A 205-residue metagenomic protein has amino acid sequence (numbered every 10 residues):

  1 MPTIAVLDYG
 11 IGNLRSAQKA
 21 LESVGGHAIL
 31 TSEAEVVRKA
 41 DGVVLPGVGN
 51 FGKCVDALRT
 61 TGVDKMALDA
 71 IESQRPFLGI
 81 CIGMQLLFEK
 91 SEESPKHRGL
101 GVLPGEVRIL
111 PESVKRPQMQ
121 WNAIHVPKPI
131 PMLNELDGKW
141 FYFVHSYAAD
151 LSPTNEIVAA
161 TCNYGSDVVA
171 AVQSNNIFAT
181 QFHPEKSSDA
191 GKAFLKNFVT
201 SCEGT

Functional and structural regions predicted by a protein language model:
M1-A5: Extreme N-terminal starter segment of soluble prokaryotic enzymes
H27, G42, P76-L78, W140: Structural signature of beta-strand start/N-cap positions in the alpha/beta core of ABC transporter nucleotide-binding
A28-K39: Short acidic low-complexity segments
V37-G47: Short acidic/histidine-rich motifs immediately flanking catalytic phosphotransfer sites in two-component signaling
G49-Q120: Cysteine-nucleophile active-site neighborhood
E89-Y164: Pocket-forming structural segment of enzyme catalytic cores
S166-Q173: Short, surface-exposed beta-strand/loop micro-motifs that present aromatic residues
T180-T205: Acyltransferase
